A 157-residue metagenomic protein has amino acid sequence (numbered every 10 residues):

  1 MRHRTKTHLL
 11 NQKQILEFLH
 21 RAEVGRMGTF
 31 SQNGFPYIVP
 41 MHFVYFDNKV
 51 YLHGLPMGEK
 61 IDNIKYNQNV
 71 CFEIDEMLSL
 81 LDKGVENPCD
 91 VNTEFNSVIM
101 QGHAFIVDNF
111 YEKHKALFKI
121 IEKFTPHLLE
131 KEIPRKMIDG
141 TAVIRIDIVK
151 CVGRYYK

Functional and structural regions predicted by a protein language model:
M1-H20: Extreme N-terminal tail/first-helix region
R2-K6, S79-K157: Charged, gly/pro-rich active-site loop segments
K13, E17, E59, Y111-K115: Generic alpha-helical secondary structure signal
H20, K65-V70, E122-P126: Short, intrinsically disordered, mixed-charge
A22-P56: Short beta-strand segments
E23-G25, V39, F46-N48, Y66-V70 (+2 more regions): A generic structural signal for short beta-strands and their flanking turns/coil linkers
G28, V44, H53, E73-D75 (+3 more regions): Residues in well-ordered beta-strands of folded domains
V44-L80: A short mixed-secondary-structure module that forms the rim of ligand-binding clefts
